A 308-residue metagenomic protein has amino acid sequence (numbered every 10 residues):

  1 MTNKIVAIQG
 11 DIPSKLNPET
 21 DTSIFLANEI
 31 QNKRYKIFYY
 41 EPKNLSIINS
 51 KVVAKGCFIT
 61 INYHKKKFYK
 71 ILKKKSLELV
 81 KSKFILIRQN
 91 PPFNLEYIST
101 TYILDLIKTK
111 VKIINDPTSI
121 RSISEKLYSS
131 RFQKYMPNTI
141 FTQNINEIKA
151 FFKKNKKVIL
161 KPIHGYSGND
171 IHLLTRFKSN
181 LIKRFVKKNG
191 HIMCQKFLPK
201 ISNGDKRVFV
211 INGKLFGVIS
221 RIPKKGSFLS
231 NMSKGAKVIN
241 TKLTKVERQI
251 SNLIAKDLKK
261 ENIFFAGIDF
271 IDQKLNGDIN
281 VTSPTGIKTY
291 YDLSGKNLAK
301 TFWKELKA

Functional and structural regions predicted by a protein language model:
T2-A7: Extreme N-terminal starter segment of soluble prokaryotic enzymes
I8, L86-I87, Q195: Redox-cofactor binding/interface segments in oxidoreductases and associated redox assembly factors
G10, K15-E19, K242-A308: ATP-dependent carboxylate activation and anion-phosphoryl transfer catalytic cores that bind Mg-ATP to form
I12, Q89-P92, I163-G165, P284: Short glycine-rich anion-binding loops that position phosphate/pyrophosphate groups of nucleotides and phosphorylated
S14-F141: Conserved N-proximal alpha/beta basic substrate-recognition cap immediately N-terminal to, or forming the N-lobe
R34, S46, T175, V210-L215 (+1 more regions): Short acidic-glycine loop/turn motifs at beta-strand connectors
P117-R121, R221-K224, I271-L275: Short glycine-enriched loops at secondary-structure junctions
I145-N146, K153-K157, H164-I250, I254 (+1 more regions): Phosphate-binding site of ATP-dependent enzymes
